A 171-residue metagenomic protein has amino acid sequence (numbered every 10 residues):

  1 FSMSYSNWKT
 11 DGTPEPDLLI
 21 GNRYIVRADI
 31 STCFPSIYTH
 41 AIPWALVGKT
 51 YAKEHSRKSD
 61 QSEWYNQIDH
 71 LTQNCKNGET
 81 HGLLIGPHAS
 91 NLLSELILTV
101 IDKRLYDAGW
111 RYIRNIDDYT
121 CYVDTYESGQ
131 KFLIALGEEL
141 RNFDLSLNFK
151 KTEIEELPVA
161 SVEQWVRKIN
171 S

Functional and structural regions predicted by a protein language model:
F1, N170-S171: Intrinsic structural disorder
F1-N7: Extended, Lys/Arg-enriched charged tracts that mediate electrostatic binding to polyanionic substrates
T13-I116, C121-A135, L145, I154 (+1 more regions): Conserved polymerase palm-domain catalytic core
E138: Short, surface-exposed loop/strand segments
R141-N170: Conserved catalytic core of two-metal-ion nucleotidyltransferases
